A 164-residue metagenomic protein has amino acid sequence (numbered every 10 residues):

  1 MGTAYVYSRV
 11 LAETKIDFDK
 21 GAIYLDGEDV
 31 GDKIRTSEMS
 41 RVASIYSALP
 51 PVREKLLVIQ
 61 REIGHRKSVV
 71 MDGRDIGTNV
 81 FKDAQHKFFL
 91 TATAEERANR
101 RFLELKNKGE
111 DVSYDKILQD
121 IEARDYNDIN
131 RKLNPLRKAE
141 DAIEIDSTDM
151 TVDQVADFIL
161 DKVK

Functional and structural regions predicted by a protein language model:
M1-S37: N-terminal phosphate/diphosphate-binding loop that engages ATP/GTP or pyrophosphate donors across diverse enzyme folds
Y5-A12, D115-R124: Short, well-structured alpha-helical segments that form the helix of a local strand-helix-strand
V10, D26, G73, N79 (+2 more regions): Glycine/charge-rich, flexible interdomain linkers and switch-proximal surface loops that mediate coupling
K15-I16, P51, R61, S68-V69 (+1 more regions): Generic structural signal for secondary-structure transition and capping sites
L25-T36, S40, F102-K108, Y126-K164: NTP-dependent small-molecule kinase module
G27, L56, V70, I121 (+1 more regions): Residue-level signature of catalytic and energy-coupling elements of molecular machines, predominantly ATP/GTP-dependent
G31-I34, E38-A43, S47, P51-E110: ATP-dependent NMP and nucleoside kinases share a basic, alpha-helical "lid"
A94-F102, Y114, L118, E122 (+1 more regions): An amphipathic alpha-helix signature
